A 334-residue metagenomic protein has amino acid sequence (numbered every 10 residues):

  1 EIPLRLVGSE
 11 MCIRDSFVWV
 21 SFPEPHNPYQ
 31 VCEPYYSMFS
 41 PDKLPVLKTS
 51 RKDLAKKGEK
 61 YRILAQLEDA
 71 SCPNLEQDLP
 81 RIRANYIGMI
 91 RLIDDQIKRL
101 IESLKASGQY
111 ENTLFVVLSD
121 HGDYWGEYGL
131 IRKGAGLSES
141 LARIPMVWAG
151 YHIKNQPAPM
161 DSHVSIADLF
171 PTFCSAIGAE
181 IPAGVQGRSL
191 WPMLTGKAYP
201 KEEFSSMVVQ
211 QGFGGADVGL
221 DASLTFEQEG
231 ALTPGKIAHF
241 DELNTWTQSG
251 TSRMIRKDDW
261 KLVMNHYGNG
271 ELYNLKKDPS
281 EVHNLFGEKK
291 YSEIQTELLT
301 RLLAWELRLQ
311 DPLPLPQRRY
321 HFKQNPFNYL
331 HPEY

Functional and structural regions predicted by a protein language model:
E1-I13: Single conserved hydrophobic/aromatic residue that forms the stacking wall/gate of nucleotide- or nucleobase-binding
S9-E10, V46, S71-T113, A176: A long, amphipathic alpha-helix that forms part of the scaffold/cap immediately adjacent to metal-dependent active
P28-N74, G212-A238, T245, P326-Y334: Core domains of carbohydrate- and sulfate-ester-processing enzymes
Q30-P34, M38, E102-S165: Histidine-centered active-site microenvironments of extracellular/periplasmic hydrolases and transferases
A70-R81, G214-V218, H266, L285-Y334: Long, internal low-complexity/basic segments
L75-G88, G134, I153-H163, A176-I181 (+1 more regions): Active-site rim elements
E111-T113, Q156-Q248, Y291-E293, Q317-H321: Polar, surface-exposed loop/tail segments that function as active-site lids or cofactor/substrate-recognition elements
S138-E139, V209-G287, P316, N325-N328 (+1 more regions): C-terminal, low-complexity/hydrophilic appendages and adjacent surface loops of extracellular/periplasmic anionic
